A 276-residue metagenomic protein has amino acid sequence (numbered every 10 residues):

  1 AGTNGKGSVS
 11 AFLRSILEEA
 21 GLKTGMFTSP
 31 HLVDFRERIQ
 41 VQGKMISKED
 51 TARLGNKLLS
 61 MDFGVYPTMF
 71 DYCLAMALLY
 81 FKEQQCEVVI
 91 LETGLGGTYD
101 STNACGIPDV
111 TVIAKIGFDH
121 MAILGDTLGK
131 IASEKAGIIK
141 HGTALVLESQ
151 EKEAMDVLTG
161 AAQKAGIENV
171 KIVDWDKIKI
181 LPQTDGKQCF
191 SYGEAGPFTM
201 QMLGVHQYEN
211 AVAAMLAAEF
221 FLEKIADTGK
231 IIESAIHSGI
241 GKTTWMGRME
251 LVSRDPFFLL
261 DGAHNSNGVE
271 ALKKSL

Functional and structural regions predicted by a protein language model:
S8-F12: Hydrophobic positions on the alpha1 helix immediately C-terminal to the Walker A/P-loop
L13-E18, F81, A162: Hydrophobic alpha-helical packing residues
E19-G106, F118, A122-L124, K152-E153: ATP-dependent carboxylate-amine ligase catalytic core
F27-P30, E148-S149, A161-T184, Q201-V205 (+3 more regions): Beta-strand->loop->alpha-helix junctions that form or flank phosphate-binding loops in nucleotide-handling enzymes
S47-T51, L181-G196: Acidic-glycine-rich active-site phosphate/pyrophosphate-binding loop
Q84, V88-T93, Y99-V112, I116-H120 (+2 more regions): Nucleotide phosphate-binding/pyrophosphate-handling subdomain across enzymes that bind or process nucleotide phosphates
G97-Y99, C105-I167: Conserved catalytic-core segment of NTP-binding enzymes
